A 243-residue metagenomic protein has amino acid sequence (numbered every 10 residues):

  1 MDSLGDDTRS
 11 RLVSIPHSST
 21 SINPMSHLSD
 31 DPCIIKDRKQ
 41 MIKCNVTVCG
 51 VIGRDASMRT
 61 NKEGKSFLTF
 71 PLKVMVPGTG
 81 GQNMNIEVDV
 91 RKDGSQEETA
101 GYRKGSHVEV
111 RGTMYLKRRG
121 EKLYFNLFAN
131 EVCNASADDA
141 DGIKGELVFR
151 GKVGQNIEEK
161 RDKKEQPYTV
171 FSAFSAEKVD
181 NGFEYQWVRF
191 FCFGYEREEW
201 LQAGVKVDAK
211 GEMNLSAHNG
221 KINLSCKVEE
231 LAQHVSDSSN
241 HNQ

Functional and structural regions predicted by a protein language model:
M1-K36: N-terminal amphipathic/basic-hydrophobic helices that include classical n-h-c signal peptides and signal-anchor
I22-Q243: Single-stranded nucleic acid-binding surfaces, predominantly the OB-fold ssDNA-binding core
